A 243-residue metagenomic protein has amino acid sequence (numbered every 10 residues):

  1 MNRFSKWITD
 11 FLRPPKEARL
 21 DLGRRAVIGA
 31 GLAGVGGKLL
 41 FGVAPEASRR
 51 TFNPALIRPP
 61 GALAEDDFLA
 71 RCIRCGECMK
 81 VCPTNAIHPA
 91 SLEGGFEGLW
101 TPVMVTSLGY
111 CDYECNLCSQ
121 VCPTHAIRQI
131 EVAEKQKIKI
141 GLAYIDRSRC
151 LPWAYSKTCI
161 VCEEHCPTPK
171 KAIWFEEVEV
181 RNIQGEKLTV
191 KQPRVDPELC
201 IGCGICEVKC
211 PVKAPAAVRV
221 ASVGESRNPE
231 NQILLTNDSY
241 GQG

Functional and structural regions predicted by a protein language model:
M1-G243: Non-ligating segments of multi-cofactor redox enzymes
